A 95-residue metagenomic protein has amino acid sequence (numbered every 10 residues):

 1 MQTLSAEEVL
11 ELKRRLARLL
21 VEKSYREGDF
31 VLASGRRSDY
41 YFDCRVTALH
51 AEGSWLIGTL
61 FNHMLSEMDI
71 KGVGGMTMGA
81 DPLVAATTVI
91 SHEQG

Functional and structural regions predicted by a protein language model:
M1-G95: PRPP-associated nucleotide enzymes
